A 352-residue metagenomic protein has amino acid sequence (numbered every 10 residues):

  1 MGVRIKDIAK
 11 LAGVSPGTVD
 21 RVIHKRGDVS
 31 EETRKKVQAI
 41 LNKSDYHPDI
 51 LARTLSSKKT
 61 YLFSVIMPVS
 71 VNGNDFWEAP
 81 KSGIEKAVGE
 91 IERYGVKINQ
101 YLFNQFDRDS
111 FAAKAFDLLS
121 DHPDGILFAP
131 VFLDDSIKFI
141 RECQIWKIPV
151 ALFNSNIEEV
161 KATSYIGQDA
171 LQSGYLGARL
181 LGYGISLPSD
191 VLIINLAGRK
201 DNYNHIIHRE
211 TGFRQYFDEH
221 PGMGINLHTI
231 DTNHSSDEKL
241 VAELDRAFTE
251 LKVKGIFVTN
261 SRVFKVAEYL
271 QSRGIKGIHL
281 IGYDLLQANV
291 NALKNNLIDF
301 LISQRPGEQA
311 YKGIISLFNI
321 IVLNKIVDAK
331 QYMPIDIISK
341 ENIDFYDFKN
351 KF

Functional and structural regions predicted by a protein language model:
M1-K59: N-terminal helix-turn-helix DNA-binding module of bacterial transcription factors
I40, S44, D201-N202, F217-H220 (+1 more regions): Hinge/cleft segment of the Venus flytrap/periplasmic-binding protein
D49-D109: Amphipathic helical "hinge" segments at domain boundaries
V69-F76, N99-S110, G167-S173, N195-G212 (+4 more regions): Hinge/beta->alpha junction and helix N-cap segments in small-molecule ligand-binding domains
E90-Y94, W146, F217-G224, Q271-G277: Short helix-capping segments at alpha-helix termini
G125-Q144, H228-A288: Hydrophobic alpha-helical
D135-Q172, L286-K294: Flexible loop/hinge segments that line or gate small-molecule binding clefts
Y165-V191, L240, R305-V322: Hydrophobic alpha-helical segments within soluble ligand-binding/sensing domains
